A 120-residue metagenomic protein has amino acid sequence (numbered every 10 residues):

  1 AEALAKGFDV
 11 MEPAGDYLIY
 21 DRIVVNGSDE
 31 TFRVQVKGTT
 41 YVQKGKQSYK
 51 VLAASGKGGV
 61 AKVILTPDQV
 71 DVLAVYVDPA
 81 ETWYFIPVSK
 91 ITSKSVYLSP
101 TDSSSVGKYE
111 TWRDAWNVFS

Functional and structural regions predicted by a protein language model:
A1-L18, I23-S120: Mixed-charge (Asp/Glu-Lys/Arg
